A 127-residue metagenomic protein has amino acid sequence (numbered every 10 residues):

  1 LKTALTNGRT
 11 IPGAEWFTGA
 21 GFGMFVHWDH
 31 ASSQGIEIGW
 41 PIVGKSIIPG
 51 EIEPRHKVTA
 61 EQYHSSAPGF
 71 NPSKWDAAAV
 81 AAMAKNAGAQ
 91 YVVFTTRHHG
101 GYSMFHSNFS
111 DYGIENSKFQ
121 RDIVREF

Functional and structural regions predicted by a protein language model:
L1-F127: Mature catalytic domains of secreted/periplasmic carbohydrate-active enzymes
